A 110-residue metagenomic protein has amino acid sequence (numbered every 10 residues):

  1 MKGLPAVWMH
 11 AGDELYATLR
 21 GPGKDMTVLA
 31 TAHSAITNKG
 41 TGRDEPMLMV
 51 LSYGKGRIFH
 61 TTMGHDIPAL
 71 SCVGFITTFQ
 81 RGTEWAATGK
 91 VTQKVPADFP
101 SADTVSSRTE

Functional and structural regions predicted by a protein language model:
M1-G54, V95-P96: Catalytic beta-strand/loop cores that center a nucleophilic Ser/Cys/Thr and support acyl-enzyme chemistry
A35-P46, L51-E110: Extracellular ligand-binding/catalytic regions of CAZymes and related secreted enzymes and adhesion modules
